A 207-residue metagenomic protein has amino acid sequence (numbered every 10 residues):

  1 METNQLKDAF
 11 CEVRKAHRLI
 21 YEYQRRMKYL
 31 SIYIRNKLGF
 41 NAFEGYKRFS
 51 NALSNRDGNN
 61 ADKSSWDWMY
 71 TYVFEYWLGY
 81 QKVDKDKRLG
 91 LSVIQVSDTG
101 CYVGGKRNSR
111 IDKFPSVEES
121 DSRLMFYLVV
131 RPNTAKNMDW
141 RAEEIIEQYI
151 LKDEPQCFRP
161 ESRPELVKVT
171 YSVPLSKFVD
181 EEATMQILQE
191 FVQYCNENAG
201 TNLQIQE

Functional and structural regions predicted by a protein language model:
M1, K47-R48, K82-D86: Short low-complexity stretches enriched in small and charged residues
T3-N60: N-terminal "first-domain core" detector
D8, K15-A16, A42-Y46, D57-W77 (+4 more regions): Charged, terminal alpha-helix-loop-beta segments that serve as non-catalytic nucleic-acid engagement and/or assembly
Y21-E22, A52-N55, V103-N108, I146-L151: A short linear-motif detector with a strong N-terminal bias
Y46, S50-N55, V103-G105, M138-W140 (+2 more regions): Generic alpha-helix signal with a bias toward terminal, lower-confidence helices and secondary-structure junctions
N59-T134: Aromatic- and glycine-enriched beta-alpha-beta binding-site module
R110-E207: Charged, low-complexity intrinsically disordered regions
